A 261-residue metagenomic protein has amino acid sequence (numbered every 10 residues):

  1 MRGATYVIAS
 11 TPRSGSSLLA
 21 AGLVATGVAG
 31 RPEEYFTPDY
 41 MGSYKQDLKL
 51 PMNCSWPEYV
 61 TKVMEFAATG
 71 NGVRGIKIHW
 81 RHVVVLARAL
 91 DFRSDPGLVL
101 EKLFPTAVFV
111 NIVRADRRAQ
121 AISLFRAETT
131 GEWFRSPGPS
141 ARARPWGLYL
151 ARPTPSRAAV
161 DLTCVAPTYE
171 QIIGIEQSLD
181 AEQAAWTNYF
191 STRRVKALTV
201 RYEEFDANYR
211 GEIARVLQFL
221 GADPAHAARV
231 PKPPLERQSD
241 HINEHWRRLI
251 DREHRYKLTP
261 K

Functional and structural regions predicted by a protein language model:
M1-G72, H226, P234-H241: PAPS-dependent sulfotransferase catalytic core
P12, A68, I175-L179, F205 (+1 more regions): Aromatic-acidic/polar surface patches that form glycan- and anion
G15-V28, L124, T199-P224: PAPS/PAP-binding and catalytic site of the sulfotransferase fold
C54, W146-I173, E204, P224-K261: PAPS-dependent sulfotransferase catalytic core
N71-G72, F104-V108, V195-K196: Short glycine-/polar-rich loops that comprise or flank the Walker A/P-loop and associated switch/sensor motifs
V73-K77: Conserved two-lobed SF2 helicase motor
H79-T187, S191, R210-A225: PAPS-dependent sulfotransferase catalytic domain
